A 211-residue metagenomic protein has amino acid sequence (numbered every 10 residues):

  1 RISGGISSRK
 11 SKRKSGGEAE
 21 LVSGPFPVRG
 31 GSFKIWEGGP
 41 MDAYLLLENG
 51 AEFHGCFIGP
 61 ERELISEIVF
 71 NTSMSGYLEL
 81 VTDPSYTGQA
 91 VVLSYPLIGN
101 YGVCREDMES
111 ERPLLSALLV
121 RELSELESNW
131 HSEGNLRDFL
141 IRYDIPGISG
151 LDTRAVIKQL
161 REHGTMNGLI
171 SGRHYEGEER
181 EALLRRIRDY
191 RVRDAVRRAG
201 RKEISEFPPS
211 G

Functional and structural regions predicted by a protein language model:
S32, P40: Cysteine-centered metal-binding/redox modules
M41-G211: RNA-binding accessory domains that recognize and position tRNA/RNA substrates
